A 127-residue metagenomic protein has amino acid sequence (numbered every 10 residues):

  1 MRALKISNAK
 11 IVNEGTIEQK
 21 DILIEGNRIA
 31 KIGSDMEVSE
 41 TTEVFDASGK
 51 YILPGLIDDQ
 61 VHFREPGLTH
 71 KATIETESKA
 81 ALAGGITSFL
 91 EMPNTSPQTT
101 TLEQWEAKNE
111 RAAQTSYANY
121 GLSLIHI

Functional and structural regions predicted by a protein language model:
M1-P54: Histidine-rich, glycine-flanked metal-binding segment
K50-T115: Metal-associated gating/positioning segment near the N- to mid-region
Q114-S123: A glycine-rich helix N-cap at a beta->alpha junction
I125-I127: Conserved small/polar residues in nucleotide/adenosyl-binding loops
